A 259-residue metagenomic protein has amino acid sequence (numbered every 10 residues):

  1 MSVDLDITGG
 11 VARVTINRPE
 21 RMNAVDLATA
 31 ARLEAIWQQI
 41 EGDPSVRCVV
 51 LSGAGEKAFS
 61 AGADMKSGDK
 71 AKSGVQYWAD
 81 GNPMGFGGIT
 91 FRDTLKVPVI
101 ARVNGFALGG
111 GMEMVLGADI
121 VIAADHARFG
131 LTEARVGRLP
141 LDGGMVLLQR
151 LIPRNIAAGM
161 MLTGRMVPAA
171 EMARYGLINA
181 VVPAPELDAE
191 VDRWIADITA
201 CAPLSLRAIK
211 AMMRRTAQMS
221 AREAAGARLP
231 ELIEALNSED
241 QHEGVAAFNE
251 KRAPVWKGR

Functional and structural regions predicted by a protein language model:
M1-A12, D43, E56, S67 (+3 more regions): C-terminal alpha-helix plus adjacent terminal tail
M1-E56: Conserved CoA-thioester-binding segment of acyl-CoA-metabolizing enzymes
M1-S2, E34-Q38, M84-T90, L116 (+4 more regions): A generic local structural motif
V14, R18, L33, L51 (+5 more regions): Terminal peptide-recognition signature
A30-R32, Q38-E41, M65-N104, V136 (+1 more regions): An acidic, glycine-rich surface segment that forms the CoA-thioester-binding/catalytic face of crotonase-fold enzymes
E56-S60, L108, G130, M213: Short, active-site-adjacent cap segments at secondary-structure transitions
F91-L204, I233, N237-S238, H242-A246 (+1 more regions): Crotonase-fold acyl-CoA enzyme core
